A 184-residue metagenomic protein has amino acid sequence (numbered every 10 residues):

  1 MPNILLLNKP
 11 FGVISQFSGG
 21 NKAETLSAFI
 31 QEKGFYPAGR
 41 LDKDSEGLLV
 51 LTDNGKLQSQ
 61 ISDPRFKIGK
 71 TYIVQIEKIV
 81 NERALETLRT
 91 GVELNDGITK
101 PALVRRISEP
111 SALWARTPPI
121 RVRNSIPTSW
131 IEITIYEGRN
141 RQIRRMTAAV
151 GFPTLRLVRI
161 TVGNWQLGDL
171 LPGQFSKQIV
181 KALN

Functional and structural regions predicted by a protein language model:
M1-N184: RNA pseudouridine synthases
